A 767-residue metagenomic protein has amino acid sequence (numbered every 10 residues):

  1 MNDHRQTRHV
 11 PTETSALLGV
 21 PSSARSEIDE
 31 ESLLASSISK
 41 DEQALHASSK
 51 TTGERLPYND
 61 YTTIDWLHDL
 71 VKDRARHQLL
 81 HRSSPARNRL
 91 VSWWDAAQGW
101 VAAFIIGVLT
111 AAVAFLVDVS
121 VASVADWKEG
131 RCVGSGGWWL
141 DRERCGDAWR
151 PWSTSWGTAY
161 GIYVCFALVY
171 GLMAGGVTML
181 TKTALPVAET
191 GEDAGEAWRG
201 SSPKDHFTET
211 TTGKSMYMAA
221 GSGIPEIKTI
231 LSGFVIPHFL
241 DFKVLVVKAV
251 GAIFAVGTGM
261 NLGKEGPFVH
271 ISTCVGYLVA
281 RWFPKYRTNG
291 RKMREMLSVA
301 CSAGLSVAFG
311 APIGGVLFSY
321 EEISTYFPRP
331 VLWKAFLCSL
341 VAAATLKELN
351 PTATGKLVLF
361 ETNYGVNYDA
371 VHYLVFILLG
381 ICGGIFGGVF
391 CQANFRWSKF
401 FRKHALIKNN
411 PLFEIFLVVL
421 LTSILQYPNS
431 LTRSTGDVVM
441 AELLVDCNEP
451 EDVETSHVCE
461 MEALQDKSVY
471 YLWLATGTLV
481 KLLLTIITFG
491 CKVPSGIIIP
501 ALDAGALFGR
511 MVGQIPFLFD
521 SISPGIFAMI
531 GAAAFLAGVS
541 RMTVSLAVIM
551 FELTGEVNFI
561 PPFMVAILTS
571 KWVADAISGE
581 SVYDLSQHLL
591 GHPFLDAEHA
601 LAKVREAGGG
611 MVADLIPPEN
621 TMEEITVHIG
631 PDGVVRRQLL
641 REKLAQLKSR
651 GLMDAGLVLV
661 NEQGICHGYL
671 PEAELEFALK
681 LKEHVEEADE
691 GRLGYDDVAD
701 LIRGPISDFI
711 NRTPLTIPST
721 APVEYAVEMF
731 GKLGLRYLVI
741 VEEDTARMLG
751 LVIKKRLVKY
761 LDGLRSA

Functional and structural regions predicted by a protein language model:
N2-N711, E743, K755-V758, L764-S766: Alpha-helical transmembrane segments and immediately membrane-proximal extracytoplasmic
L693, S707-E728, L733-R736, I740-V741 (+1 more regions): Cytosolic regulatory modules rich in charged/polar residues
